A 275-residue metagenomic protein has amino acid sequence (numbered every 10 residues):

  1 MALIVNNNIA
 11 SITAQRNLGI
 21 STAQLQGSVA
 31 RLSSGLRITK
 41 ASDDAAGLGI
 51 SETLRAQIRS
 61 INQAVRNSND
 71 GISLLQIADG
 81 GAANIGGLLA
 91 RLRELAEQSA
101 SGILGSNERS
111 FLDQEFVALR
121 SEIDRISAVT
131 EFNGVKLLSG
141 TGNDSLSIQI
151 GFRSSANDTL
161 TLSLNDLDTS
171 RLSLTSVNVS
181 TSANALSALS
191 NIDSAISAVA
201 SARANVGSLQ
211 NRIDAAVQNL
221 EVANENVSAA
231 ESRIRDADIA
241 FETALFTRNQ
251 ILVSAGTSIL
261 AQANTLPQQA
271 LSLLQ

Functional and structural regions predicted by a protein language model:
M1-Q275: Primary detection of the long, small/polar-rich alpha-helical "axial" segments characteristic of bacterial flagellar
